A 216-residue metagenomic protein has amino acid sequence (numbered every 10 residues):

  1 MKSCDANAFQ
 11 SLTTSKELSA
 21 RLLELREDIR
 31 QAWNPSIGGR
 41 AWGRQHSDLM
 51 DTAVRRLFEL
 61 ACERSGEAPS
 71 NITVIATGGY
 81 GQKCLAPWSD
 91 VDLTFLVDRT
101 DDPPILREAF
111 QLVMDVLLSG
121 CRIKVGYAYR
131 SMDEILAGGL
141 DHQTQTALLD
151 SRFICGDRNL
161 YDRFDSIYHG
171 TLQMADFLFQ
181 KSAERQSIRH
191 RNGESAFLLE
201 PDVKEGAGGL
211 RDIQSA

Functional and structural regions predicted by a protein language model:
M1-A216: A nucleotide- and high-energy phosphate-metabolite-utilizing enzyme signature
